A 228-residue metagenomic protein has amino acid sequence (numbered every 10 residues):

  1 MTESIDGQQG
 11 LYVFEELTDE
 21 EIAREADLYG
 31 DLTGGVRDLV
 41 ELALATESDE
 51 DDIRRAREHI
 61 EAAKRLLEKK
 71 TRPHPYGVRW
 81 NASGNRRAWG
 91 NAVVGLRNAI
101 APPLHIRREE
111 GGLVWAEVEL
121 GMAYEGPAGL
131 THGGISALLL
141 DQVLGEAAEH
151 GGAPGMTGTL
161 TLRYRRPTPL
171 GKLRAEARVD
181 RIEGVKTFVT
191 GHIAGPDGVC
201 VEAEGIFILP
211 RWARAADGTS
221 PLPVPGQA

Functional and structural regions predicted by a protein language model:
T2-P75, N81, T168-P169, D180-A228: HotDog/MaoC-like acyl-thioester-processing domains
Y12-A23, V143-R174: Hydrophobic beta-strand-centered segment that forms part of the acyl-chain substrate-binding groove
D51-E125: Long amphipathic N-terminal alpha/beta scaffold segment
L113, T131-P154: Active-site helix/loop of acyl-thioester processing domains in fatty-acid/polyketide metabolism, spanning hotdog-fold
G126-L130: A short secondary-structure junction signal
